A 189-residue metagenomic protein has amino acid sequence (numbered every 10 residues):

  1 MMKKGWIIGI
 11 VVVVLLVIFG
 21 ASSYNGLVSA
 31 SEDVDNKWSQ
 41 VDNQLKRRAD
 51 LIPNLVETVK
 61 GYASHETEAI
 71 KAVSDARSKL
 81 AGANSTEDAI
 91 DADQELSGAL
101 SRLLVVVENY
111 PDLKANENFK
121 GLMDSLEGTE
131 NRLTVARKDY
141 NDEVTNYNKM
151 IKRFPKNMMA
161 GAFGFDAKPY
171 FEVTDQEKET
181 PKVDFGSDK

Functional and structural regions predicted by a protein language model:
M1-K189: A helix-centric hydrophobic-segment signal that preferentially recognizes long, alpha-helical stretches used
